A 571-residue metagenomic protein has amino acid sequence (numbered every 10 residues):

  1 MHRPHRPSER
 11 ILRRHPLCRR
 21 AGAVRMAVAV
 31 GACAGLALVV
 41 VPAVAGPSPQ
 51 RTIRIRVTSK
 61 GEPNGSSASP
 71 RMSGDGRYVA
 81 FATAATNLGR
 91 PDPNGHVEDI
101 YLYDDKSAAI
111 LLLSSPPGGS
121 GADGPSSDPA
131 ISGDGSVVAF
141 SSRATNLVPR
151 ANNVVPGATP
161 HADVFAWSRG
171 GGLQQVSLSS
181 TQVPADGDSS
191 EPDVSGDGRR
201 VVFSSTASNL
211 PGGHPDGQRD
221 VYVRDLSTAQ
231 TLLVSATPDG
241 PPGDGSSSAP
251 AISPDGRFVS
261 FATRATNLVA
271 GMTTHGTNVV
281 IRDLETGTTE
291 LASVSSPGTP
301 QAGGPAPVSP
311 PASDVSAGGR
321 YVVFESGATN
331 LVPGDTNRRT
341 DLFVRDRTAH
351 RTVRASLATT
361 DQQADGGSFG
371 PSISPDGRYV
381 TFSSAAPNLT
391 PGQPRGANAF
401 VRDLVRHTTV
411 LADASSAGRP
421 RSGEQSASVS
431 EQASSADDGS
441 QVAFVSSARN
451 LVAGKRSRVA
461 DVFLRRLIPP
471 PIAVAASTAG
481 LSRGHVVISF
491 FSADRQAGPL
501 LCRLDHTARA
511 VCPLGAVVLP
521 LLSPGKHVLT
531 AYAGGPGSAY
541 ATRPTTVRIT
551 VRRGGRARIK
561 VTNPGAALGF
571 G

Functional and structural regions predicted by a protein language model:
M1-A21: N-terminal secretory signal peptides that target proteins for export/translocation
H15-C18, V155, L568: Short, aromatic- and cysteine-enriched interfacial helices/patches that mediate contacts at lipid membranes
C18-A45: Secretory targeting and sorting signals
C33, L102, I110, A185 (+3 more regions): Low-complexity, disordered linker/stalk regions enriched in Pro/Thr/Ser/Gly
A45-P469: Conserved "turn/edge" positions that cap or connect secondary-structure elements within repeat/scaffolded domains
